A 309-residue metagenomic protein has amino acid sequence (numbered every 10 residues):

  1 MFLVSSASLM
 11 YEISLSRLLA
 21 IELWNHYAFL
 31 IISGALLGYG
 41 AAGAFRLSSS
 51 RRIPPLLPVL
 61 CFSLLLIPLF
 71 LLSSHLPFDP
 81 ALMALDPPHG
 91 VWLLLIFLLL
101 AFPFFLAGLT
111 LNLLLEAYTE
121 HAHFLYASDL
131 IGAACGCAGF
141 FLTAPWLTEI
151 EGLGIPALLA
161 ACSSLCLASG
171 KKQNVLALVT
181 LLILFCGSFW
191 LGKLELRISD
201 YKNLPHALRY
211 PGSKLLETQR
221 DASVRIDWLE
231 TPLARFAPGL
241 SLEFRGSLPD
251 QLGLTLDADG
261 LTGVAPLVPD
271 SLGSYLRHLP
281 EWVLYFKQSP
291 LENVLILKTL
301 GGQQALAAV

Functional and structural regions predicted by a protein language model:
M1-V309: Alpha-helical transmembrane segments of multi-pass membrane proteins
